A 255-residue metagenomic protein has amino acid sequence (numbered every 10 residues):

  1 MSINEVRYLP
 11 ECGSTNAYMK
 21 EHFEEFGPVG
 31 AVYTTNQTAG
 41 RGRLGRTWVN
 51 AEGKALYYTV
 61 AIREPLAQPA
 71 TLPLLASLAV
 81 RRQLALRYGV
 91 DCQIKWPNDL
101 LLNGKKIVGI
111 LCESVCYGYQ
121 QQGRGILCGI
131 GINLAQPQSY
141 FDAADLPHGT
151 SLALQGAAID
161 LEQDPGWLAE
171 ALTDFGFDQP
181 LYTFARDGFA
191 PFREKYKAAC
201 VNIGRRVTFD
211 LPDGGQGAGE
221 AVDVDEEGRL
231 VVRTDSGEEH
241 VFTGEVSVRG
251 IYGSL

Functional and structural regions predicted by a protein language model:
M1-V90, K106-V108, V115-C116, S254-L255: N-terminal lobe of the biotin/lipoate ligase/transferase fold
P65-A67, L74-C92, L102-L255: Long, positively charged amphipathic alpha-helical accessory segments at protein N-termini or as interdomain linkers
